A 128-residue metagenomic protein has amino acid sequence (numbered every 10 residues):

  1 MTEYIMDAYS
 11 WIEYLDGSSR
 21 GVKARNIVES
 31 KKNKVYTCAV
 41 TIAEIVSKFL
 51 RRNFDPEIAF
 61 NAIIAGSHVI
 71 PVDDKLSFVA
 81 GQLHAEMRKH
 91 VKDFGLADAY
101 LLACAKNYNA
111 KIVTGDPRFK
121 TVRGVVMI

Functional and structural regions predicted by a protein language model:
M1, L102-I128: Acidic, PIN/NYN-like endoribonuclease modules and their adjacent C-terminal/linker elements
M1-T37, K48-N61: Short, well-structured N-terminal submotif of metal-dependent ribonuclease cores
T2, K31-V35, G66-H68, K106-K111: Short active-site oxyanion
M6-D7, T37-C38, F94-G95, D116: Histidine- and aromatic-rich ligand-binding microenvironments
W11-I12, I42, S77, F119-K120: A generic structural signal for short hydrophobic patches within well-formed alpha-helices
S67-K89: Acidic catalytic patch
